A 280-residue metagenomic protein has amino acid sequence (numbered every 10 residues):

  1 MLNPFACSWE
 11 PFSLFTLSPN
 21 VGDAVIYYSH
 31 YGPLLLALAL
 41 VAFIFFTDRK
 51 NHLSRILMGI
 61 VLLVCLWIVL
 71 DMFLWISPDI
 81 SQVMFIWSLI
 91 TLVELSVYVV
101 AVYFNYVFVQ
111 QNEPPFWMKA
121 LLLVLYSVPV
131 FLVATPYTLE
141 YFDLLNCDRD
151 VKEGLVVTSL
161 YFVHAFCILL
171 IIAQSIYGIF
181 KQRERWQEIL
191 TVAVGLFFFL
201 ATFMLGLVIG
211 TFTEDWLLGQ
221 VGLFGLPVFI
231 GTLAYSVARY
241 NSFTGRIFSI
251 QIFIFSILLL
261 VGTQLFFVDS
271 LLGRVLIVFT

Functional and structural regions predicted by a protein language model:
M1-V25: Short, strongly hydrophobic alpha-helical membrane anchors
F12-F15, F73-P78, M204-L207: Short hydrophobic/aromatic-rich motifs at helix boundaries and adjacent loops
N20-L38, N51-L169, L196, W216-F229: Individual alpha-helical transmembrane segments in multi-pass integral membrane proteins
A37-L40, I277: Alpha-helical transmembrane segments of integral membrane proteins
A39-F43, V100-V107, A165-R183, L205-G206 (+1 more regions): Alpha-helical transmembrane segments in multipass membrane proteins, preferentially the mid-helix core
F45-L57, V107-M118, I176-I189, R239-I247: Membrane-interface helix-boundary motifs at transmembrane edges
F46-T47, I76-S77, V208-I209, R239: Helix-loop junctions at the membrane-solvent interface of multi-pass transporters, primarily the C-terminal
L70-D71, R185-T280: Interfacial "cap-and-anchor" motif at the non-cytosolic start of specific transmembrane alpha-helices
